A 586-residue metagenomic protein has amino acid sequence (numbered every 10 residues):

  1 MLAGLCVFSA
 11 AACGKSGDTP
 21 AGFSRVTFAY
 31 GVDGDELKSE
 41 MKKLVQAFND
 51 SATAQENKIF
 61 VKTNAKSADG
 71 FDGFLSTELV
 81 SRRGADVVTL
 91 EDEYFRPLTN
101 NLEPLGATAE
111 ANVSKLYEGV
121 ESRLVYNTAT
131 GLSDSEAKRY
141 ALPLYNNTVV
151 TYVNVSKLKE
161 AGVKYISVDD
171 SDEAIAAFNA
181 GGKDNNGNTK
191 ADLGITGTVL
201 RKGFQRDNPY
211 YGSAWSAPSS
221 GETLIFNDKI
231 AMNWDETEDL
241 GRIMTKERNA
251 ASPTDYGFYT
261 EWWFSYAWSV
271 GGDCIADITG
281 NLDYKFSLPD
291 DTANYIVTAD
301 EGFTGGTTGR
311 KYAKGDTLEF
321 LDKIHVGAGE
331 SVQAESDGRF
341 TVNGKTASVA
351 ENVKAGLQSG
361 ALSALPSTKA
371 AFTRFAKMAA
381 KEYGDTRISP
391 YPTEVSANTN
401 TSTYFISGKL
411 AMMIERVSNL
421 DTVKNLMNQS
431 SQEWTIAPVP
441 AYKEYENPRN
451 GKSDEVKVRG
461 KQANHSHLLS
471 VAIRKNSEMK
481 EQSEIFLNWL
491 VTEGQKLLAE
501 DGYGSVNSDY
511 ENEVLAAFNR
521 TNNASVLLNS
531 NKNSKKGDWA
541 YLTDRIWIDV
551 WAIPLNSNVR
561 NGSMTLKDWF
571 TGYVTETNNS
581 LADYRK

Functional and structural regions predicted by a protein language model:
M1-T27, A582-K586: Short, low-complexity disordered leader/linker segments with a strong preference for bacterial N-terminal type II
P20, R25-K43, N147: Extracytoplasmic "Venus flytrap"
G34-K58, Y152, S156, W268: Short, polar/charged alpha-helical segment
A47, S51-N127, Y140, S156-A161 (+4 more regions): Extracytoplasmic "Venus flytrap"/periplasmic binding protein-like
N57, L132-K138, A379-T386, K409-M413 (+1 more regions): Extracytoplasmic/periplasmic substrate-recognition and gating elements
L90-Y152, K159-A161, D170-Q205, T435-A437 (+1 more regions): Hinge/lid segment of periplasmic solute-binding proteins
W234-T245, T279-V395: Glycine-centered hinge/linker elements that transmit conformational signals in sensory and ligand-binding systems
A441, P448-R459, A499-V559: Long, aromatic- and glycine/proline-rich binding clefts that accommodate carbohydrate-like moieties
